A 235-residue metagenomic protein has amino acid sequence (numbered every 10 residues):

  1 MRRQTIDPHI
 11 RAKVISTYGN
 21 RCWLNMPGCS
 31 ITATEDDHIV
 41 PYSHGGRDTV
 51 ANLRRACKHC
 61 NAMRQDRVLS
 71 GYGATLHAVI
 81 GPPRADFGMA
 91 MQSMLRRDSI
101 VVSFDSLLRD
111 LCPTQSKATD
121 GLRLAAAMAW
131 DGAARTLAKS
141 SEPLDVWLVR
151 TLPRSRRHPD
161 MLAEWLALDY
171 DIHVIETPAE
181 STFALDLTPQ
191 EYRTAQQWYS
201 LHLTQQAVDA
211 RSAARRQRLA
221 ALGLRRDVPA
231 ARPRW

Functional and structural regions predicted by a protein language model:
M1-L24, S43, R47, S70-G73: Short, charged surface segments at domain edges that flank catalytic/cofactor-binding sites
L24-R55, V68, F104-D105: Histidine-centered nuclease catalytic patch
K58-G71: Short metal-binding segments enriched for Cys and/or His
Y72-H77, E142-L144: Pre-Walker A (Motif I) flank of P-loop NTPase domains
T75-R96: Glycine-rich phosphate-binding P-loop
R96-L166: Conserved nucleotide-sensing/catalytic segment adjacent to the nucleotide-binding pocket in NTP-handling enzymes
D110-C112, R150-D209: ATP-dependent NMP and nucleoside kinases share a basic, alpha-helical "lid"
